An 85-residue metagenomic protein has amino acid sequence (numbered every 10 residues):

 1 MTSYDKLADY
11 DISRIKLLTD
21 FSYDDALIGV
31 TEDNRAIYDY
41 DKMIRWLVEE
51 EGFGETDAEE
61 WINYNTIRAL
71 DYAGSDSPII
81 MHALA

Functional and structural regions predicted by a protein language model:
T2-A85: C-terminal alpha-helical interaction appendages
